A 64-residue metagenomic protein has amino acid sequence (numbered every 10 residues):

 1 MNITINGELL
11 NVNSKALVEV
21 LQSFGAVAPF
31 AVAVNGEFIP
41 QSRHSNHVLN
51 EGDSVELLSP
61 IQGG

Functional and structural regions predicted by a protein language model:
M1-G63: Ubiquitin-like/PB1-type beta-grasp interaction modules and other compact soluble beta-rich domains
